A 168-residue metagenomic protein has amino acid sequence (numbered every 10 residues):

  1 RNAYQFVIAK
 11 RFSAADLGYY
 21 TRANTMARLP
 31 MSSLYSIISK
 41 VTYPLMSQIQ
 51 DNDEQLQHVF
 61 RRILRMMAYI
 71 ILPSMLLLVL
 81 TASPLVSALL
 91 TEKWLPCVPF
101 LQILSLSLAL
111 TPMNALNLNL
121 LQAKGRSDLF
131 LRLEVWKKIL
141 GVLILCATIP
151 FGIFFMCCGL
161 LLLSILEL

Functional and structural regions predicted by a protein language model:
R1, N24, S39, P99-I149 (+1 more regions): Short runs within selected transmembrane alpha-helices of multi-pass transporters and secretion channels
A3-F12, R22, I38, T42-Y43 (+2 more regions): Hydrophobic/aromatic end-of-helix segments at the C-terminal termini of transmembrane alpha-helices
V7-R28, Q57-V59, L95-L101: Interfacial/gating helices of multi-pass transporter permease domains
A9-K10, R28, Q48-I49, S87-A88 (+2 more regions): Transmembrane helix-loop junction
S13, D51, L90, R126 (+1 more regions): A helix-boundary/kink motif common to multi-pass secondary transporters, especially Major Facilitator Superfamily
A23, A27-I71, L116-A123: Helix-loop junctions and terminal segments of transmembrane helices in multi-pass membrane transport/translocation
A27, M31, I70, S74 (+4 more regions): Alpha-helical transmembrane segments of multipass membrane proteins
F60-T111, G141-P150: Alpha-helical transmembrane segments of multi-pass membrane transport and lipid-handling proteins
